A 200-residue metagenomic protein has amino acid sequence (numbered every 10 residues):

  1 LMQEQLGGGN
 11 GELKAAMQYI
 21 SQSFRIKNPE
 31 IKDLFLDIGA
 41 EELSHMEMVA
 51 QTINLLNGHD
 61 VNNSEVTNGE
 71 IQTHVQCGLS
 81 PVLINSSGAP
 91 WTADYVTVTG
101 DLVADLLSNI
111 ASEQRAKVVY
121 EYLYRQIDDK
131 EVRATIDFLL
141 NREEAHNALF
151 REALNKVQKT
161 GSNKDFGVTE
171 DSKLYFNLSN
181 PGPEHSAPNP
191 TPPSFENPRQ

Functional and structural regions predicted by a protein language model:
L1-Q200: Non-heme di-metal
